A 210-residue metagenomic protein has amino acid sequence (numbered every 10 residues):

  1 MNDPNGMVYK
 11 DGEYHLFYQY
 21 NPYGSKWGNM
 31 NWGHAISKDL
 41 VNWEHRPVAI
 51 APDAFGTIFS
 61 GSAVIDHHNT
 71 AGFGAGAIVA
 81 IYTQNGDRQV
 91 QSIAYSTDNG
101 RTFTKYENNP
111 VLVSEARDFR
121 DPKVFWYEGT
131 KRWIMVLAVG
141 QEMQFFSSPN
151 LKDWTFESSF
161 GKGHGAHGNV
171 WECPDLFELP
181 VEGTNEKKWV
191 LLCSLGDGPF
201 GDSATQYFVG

Functional and structural regions predicted by a protein language model:
M1-P122, W126-E172, P180-G210: Beta-rich carbohydrate-recognition and catalytic domains
